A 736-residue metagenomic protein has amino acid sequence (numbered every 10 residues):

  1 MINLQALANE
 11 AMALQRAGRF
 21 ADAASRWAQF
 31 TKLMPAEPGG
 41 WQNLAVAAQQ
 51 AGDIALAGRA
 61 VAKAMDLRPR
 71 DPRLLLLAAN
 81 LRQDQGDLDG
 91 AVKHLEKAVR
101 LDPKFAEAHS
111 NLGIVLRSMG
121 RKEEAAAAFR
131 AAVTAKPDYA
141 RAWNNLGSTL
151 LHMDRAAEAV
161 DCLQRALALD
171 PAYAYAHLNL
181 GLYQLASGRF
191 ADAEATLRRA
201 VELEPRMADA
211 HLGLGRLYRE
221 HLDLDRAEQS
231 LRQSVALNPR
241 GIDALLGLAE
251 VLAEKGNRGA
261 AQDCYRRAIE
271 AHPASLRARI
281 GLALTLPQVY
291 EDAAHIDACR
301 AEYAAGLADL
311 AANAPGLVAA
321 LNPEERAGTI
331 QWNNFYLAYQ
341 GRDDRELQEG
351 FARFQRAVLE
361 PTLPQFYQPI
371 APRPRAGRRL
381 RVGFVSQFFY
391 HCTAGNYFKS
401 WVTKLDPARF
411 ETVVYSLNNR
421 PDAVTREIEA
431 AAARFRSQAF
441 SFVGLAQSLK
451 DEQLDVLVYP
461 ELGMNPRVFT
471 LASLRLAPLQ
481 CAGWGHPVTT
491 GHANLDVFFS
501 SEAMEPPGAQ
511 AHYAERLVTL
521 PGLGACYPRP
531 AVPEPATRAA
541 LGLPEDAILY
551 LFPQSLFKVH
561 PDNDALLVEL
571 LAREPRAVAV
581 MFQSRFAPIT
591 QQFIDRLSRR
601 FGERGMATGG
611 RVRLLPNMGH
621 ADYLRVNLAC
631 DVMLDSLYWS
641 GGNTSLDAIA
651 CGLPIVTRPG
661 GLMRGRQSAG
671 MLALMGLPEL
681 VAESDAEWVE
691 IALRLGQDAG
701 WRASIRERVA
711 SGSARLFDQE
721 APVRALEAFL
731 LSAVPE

Functional and structural regions predicted by a protein language model:
M1-G542, D595, R599, R604-T608 (+4 more regions): Alpha-helical solenoid repeat scaffolds of the TPR/TPR-like class and their adjacent stem/linker regions that mediate
L380-Q387, P544-H560, D564, V568 (+1 more regions): Conserved donor-binding/catalytic core segment of Leloir-type glycosyltransferases
W401-A408, D562-R576: Short hydrophobic signal-anchor/transmembrane segments that target glycosyltransferases and glycosylation machinery
Y415-R420, A579-D595: Glycosyltransferase donor-sugar binding loop
T644-S645, S668: Short glycine/serine-rich donor-binding loops of glycosyltransferases
I649-A650, A673: Short alpha-helix at the nucleotide-sugar/activated-sugar donor binding site of glycosyltransferases and closely
P654-M663: Short hydrophobic beta-strand element within catalytic cores of glycosyltransferases and related nucleotide-activated
G665-G676, V681: Short acidic/histidine- and often glycine-rich active-site loop of Leloir-type glycosyltransferases that engages
